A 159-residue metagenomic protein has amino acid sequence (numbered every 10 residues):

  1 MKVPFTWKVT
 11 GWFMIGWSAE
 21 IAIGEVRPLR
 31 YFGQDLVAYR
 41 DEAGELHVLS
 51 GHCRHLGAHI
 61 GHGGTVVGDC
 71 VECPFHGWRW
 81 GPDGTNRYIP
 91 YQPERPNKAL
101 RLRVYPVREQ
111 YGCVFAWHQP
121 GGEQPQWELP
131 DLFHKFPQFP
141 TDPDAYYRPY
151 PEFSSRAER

Functional and structural regions predicted by a protein language model:
M1-L46, G68, R79-R159: Rieske [2Fe-2S] iron-sulfur-binding subdomain
S50: A glycine-rich beta-to-alpha transition motif near the start of alpha/beta enzyme domains, typified by
C53, C73: Short cysteine-rich clusters marking metal-coordination/redox-active sites
L56-H59, R79: Cys/His-rich metal-chelating microdomains
A58-V67: The serine-hydrolase catalytic nucleophile loop
